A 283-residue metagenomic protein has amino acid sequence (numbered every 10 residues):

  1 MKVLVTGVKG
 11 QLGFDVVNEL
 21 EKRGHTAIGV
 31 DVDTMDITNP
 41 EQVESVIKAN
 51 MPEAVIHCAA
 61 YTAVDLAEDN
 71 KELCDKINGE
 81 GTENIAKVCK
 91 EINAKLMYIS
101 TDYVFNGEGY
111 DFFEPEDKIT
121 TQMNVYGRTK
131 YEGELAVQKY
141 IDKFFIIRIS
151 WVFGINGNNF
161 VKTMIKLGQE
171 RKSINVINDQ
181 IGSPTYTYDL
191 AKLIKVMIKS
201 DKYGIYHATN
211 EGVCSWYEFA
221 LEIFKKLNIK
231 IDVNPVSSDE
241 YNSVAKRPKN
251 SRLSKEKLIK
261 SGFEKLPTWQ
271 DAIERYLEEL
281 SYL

Functional and structural regions predicted by a protein language model:
V3-L20: N-terminal Rossmann NAD(P)H-binding glycine-rich loop of SDR-like oxidoreductase domains
E21-S45: Adenosine-cofactor binding site in Rossmann-like domains, unifying the SAM/SAH pocket of S-adenosylmethionine-dependent
E41-I77: NAD(P)H-binding glycine-rich loop region in Rossmannoid oxidoreductase-like domains and their noncatalytic homologs
D69-M97: NAD(P)-cofactor binding segment of oxidoreductase domains
K76, G81-N84, V104-I147, V152: Catalytic helix-loop patch of NAD(P)-dependent Rossmann-fold dehydrogenases
L135-G182, Y188-D189, K195: NAD(P)-dependent short-chain dehydrogenase/reductase
E170, L193, S200-N242, K249: Mid/C-terminal beta-alpha module of Rossmann-like enzyme folds, strongest in SDR-family dehydrogenases/epimerases
S215-Y217, L221, S237-L283: Conserved C-terminal active-site "lid" loop/helix of NAD(P)H-dependent oxidoreductases that clamps the redox cofactor
